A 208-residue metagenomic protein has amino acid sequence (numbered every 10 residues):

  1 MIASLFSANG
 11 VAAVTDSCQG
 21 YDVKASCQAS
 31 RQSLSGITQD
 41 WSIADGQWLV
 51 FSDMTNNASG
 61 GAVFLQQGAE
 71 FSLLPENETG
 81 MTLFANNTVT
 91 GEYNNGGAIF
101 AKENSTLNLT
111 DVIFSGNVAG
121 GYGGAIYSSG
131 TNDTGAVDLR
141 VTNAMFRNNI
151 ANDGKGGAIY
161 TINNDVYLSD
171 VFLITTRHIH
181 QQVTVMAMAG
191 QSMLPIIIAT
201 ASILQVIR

Functional and structural regions predicted by a protein language model:
M1-L5: Bacterial N-terminal signal peptides
F6-A13, Q28-T88, F100-V118, Y127-I150 (+2 more regions): Surface-exposed loop/turn motifs in large extracellular/passenger domains
A13-Q19: Cleaved targeting-peptide boundary
D22-V23: Intrinsically disordered, low-complexity coil/linker segments enriched for acidic/polar and small residues
S59, N95, Y122, K155 (+1 more regions): Beta-rich catalytic cores
G91-Y93, A151, V183-A187: Short glycine-/Asp-/Thr-/Trp-enriched loop segments that recur within the blades of beta-propeller repeat domains
